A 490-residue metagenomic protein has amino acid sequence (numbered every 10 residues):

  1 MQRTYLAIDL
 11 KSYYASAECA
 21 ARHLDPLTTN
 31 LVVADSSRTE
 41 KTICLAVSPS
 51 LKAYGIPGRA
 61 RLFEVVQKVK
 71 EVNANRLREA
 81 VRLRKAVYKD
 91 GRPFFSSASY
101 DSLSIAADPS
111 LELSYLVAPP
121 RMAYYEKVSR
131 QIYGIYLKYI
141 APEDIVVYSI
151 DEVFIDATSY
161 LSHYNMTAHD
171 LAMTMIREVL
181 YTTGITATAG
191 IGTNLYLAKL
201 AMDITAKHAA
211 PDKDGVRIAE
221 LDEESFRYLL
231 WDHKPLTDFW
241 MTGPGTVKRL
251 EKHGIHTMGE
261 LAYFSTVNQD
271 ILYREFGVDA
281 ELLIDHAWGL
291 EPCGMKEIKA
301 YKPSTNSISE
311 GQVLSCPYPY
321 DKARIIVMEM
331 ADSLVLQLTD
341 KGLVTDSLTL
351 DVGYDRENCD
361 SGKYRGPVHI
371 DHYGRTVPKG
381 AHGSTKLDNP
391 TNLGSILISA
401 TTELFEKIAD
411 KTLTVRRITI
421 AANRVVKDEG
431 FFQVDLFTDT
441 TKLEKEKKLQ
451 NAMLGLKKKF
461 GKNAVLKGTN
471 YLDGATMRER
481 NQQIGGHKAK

Functional and structural regions predicted by a protein language model:
M1-D285, P292-M295, T440-K490: Gly/Gly-Pro- and Ser/Thr-rich, intrinsically disordered tail segments characteristic of DNA damage-repair and tolerance
A7, D238, P244-T414: DNA-contacting surface of Y-family translesion DNA polymerases
K11-Y13, S37-K41, Y354-C359, V425-D428: Short, charged/polar surface micro-motifs in flexible loops or helix N-caps
A17, T376-K490: Acidic, metal-coordinating catalytic segment for phosphate/diphosphate chemistry, firing primarily on the Nudix
E79, D346, K363-G366, Q433-V434 (+1 more regions): Composition- and surface-driven signal marking solvent-exposed, interaction-prone regions in large proteins
T193-Y196, D285-W288, V344-R356, T414-V426 (+1 more regions): A glycine-rich phosphate-binding loop feature that marks nucleotide/adenosyl-phosphate handling sites
L200-A201, D360-K363, F431: Short, well-ordered secondary-structure micro-motifs
